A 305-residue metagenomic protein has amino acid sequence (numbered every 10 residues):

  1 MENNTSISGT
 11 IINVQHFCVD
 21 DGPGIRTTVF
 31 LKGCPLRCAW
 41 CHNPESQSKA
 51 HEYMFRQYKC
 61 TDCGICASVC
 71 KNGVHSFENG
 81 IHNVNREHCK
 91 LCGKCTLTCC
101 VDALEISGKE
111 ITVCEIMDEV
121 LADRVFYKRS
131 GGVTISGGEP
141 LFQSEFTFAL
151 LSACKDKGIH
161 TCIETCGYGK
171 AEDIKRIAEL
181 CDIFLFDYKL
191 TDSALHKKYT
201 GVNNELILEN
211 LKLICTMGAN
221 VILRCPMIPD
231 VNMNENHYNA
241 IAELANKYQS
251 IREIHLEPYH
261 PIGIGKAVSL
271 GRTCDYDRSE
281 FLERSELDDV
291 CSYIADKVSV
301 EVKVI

Functional and structural regions predicted by a protein language model:
M1-P23, P229-I305: Auxiliary Fe-S-binding modules of radical SAM enzymes
I12-I65, H82-L91: N-terminal pre-triad scaffold of radical SAM enzymes
R37, K71, C95, C100 (+3 more regions): Short loop/turn motifs at secondary-structure junctions
A39-S46, I65-V84, K94-E110: Iron-sulfur cluster-binding cysteine motifs and their immediate structural context in ferredoxin-like electron-transfer
F55-T61, G108-D123: Extended, non-globular alpha-helical segments
L91, K155, C215, A295-D296: Anion (oxyanion) recognition and catalysis
C114-S269: Conserved AdoMet/S-adenosylmethionine-binding subsite of the radical SAM
